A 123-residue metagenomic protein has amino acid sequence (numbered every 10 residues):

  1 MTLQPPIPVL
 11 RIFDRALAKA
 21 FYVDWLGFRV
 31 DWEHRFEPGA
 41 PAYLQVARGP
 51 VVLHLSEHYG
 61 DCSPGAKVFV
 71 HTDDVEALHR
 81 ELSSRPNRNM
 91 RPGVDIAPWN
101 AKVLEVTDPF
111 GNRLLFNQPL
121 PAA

Functional and structural regions predicted by a protein language model:
M1-K19, A66-V68, P119-A123: N-terminal beta-strand motif that seeds the catalytic metal site of vicinal oxygen chelate
V9, Y43, V52, V103-E105: Short hydrophobic/aromatic beta-strand element in the GNAT-like acyltransferase core that lines or flanks the acyl-donor
V9-R11, R29-E37, D95, P121-A123: Conserved catalytic-core motifs of GNAT/GCN5-like acyltransferases
D14-A16, V68-R113: Vicinal oxygen chelate
F21, W25-L26, P109: Structural motif
D24-V30, P86-R88: Conserved acetyl-CoA-binding loop of GNAT-fold acetyltransferases
V30-A66, R113-Q118: Conserved short beta-strand elements that form part of the metal-binding/catalytic scaffold of enzyme active sites
D61, P98, P119-A123: A short acidic/small-residue loop/turn micro-motif
